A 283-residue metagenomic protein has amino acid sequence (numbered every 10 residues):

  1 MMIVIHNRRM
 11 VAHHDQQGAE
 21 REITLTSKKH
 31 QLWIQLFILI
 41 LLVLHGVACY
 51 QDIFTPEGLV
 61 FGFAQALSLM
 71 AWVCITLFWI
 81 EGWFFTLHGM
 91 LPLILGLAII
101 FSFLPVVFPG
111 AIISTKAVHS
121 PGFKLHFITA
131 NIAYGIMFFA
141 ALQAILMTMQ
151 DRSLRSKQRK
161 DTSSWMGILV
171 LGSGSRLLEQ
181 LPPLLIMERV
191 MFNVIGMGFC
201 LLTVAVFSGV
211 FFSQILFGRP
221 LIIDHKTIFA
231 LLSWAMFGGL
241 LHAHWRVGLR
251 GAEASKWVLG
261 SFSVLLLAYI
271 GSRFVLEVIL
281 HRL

Functional and structural regions predicted by a protein language model:
M1, M70-F78, N131-M147, L232-L241: Hydrophobic cores of alpha-helical transmembrane segments in multi-pass inner/ER membrane proteins, independent
M1-A19: N-terminal signal-anchor/start-transfer transmembrane helix
Q35-Q51, L104-V106: A generic, lipid-embedded transmembrane alpha helix
T55-I136: Membrane-interface helix-loop-helix junctions at boundaries between adjacent transmembrane segments
G62, S213-F237: Short alpha-helical packing/oligomerization segments
K160-I215: A mid-sequence, solvent-exposed acidic-amphipathic segment
A243-S263: Interfacial loop-to-transmembrane junctions
L267-L283: Juxtamembrane boundary at the C-terminal end of a transmembrane helix
